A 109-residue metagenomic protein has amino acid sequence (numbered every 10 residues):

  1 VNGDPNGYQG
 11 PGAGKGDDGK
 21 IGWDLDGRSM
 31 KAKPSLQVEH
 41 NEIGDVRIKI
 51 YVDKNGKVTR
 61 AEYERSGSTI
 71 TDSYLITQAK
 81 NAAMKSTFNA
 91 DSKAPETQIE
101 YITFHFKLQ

Functional and structural regions predicted by a protein language model:
V1-E39, T77, N81-K85: Acidic, low-complexity proline/glycine/alanine-rich linker and hinge segments
D24-D26, H40-R47, Y51-T97: A short, well-structured alpha-helical segment
Y101-L108: Short, low-complexity, Pro/Ser/Thr/Gly-rich segments in the mature regions of secreted, periplasmic
